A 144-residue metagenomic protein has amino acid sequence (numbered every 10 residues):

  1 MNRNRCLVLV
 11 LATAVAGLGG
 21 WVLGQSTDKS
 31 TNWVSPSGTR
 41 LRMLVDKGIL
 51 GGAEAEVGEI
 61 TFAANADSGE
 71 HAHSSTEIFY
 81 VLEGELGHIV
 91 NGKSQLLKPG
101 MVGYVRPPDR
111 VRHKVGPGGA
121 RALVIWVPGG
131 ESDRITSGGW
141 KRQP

Functional and structural regions predicted by a protein language model:
N4, L9-L11, A16-E54, G119 (+1 more regions): A short, N-terminal "cap"/entry segment at the start of jelly-roll beta-barrel domains of the cupin/DSBH fold
G52-V57, H73-T76, P108, P117: Extracytoplasmic
E59-F62, A72-H88: Short, conserved beta-strand element in jelly-roll/cupin
D67-H73, K114-V115: Short histidine-centered beta-strand/loop micro-motifs that create catalytic or ligand/metal-coordination sites
V81-L82, I89, K114, L123: Beta-strand residues in well-ordered beta-sheet regions across diverse protein folds
G92-P108: Short acidic-glycine-tyrosine-enriched beta hairpin
P107-S132: Ligand-binding loop in jelly-roll beta-barrel domains
